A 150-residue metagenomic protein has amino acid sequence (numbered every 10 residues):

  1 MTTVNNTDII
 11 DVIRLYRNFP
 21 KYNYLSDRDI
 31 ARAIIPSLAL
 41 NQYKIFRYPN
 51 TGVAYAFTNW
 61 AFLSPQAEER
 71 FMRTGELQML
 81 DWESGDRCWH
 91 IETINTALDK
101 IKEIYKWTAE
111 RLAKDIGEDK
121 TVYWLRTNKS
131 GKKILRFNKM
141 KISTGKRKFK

Functional and structural regions predicted by a protein language model:
M1-D81, K120: Non-catalytic substrate-recognition and accessory regions of acyl/acetyltransferase enzymes
Q66-I142: Acyl-donor binding region in acyl/amide transferases
G145-K146: MPN/JAMM (Mov34/JAB) isopeptidase/deubiquitinase module and associated MPN-bearing subunits/adaptors in ubiquitin
F149-K150: Extended, charge-rich low-complexity interaction segments
